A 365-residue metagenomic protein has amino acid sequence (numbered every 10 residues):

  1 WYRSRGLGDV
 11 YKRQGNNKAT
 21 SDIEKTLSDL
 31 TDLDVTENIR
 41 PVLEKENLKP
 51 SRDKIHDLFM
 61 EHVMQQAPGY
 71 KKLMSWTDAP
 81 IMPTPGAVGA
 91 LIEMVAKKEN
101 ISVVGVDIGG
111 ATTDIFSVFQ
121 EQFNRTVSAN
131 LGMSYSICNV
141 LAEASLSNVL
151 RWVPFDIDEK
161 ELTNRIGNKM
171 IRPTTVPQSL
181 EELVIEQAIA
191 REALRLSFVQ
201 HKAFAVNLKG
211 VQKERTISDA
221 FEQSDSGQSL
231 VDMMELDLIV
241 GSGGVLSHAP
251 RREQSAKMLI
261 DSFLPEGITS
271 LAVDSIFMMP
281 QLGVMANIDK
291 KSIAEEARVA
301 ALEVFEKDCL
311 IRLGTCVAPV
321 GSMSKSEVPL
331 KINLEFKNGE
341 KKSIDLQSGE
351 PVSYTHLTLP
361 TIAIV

Functional and structural regions predicted by a protein language model:
W1-Y11, H356, T361-V365: Single conserved hydrophobic/aromatic residue that forms the stacking wall/gate of nucleotide- or nucleobase-binding
S4-R5, D9-R52, H56-F59: N-terminal phosphate-binding loop and flanking beta/alpha elements of the actin-like ATPase fold
D22, T26-E46, Y70-G105, T113-L357 (+1 more regions): Helical "lid/coupling" subdomains associated with nucleotide-phosphate turnover
P50-H62, M82-A90: Domain-scale recognition of functional cores that engage charged ligands
D57-E61, Q65-S75: Helix-loop-helix hairpins and the membrane-proximal interhelical loops of multi-pass alpha-helical transport proteins
